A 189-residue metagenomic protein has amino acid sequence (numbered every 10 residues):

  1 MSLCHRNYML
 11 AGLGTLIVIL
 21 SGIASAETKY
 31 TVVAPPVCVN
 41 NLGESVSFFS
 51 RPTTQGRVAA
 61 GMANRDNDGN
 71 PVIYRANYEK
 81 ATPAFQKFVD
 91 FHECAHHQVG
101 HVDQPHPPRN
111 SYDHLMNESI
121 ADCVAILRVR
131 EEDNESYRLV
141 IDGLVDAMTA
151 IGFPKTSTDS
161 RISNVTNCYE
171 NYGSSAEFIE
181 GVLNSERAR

Functional and structural regions predicted by a protein language model:
S2-G12: Bacterial N-terminal signal peptides that target proteins for export
S21-I23: N-terminal signal peptide c-region/cleavage motif recognized by signal peptidases
A26-D68: Auxiliary, metal-adjacent structural segments of Zn-dependent hydrolase domains
S50-P83, C94-V102: Active-site scaffold of zinc-dependent metalloenzymes
K80-F85, V89, S111-S119: Soluble non-cytosolic domains of exported or imported proteins
C94-S111, R128-D133: Catalytic Zn2+-binding segment of zinc metalloproteases
S111-Y137: Post-HExxH zinc-binding segment in Zn-dependent metallohydrolases
E131-R189: Long, well-structured alpha-helical subdomains associated with metal-dependent extracellular/ecto-lumenal hydrolases
